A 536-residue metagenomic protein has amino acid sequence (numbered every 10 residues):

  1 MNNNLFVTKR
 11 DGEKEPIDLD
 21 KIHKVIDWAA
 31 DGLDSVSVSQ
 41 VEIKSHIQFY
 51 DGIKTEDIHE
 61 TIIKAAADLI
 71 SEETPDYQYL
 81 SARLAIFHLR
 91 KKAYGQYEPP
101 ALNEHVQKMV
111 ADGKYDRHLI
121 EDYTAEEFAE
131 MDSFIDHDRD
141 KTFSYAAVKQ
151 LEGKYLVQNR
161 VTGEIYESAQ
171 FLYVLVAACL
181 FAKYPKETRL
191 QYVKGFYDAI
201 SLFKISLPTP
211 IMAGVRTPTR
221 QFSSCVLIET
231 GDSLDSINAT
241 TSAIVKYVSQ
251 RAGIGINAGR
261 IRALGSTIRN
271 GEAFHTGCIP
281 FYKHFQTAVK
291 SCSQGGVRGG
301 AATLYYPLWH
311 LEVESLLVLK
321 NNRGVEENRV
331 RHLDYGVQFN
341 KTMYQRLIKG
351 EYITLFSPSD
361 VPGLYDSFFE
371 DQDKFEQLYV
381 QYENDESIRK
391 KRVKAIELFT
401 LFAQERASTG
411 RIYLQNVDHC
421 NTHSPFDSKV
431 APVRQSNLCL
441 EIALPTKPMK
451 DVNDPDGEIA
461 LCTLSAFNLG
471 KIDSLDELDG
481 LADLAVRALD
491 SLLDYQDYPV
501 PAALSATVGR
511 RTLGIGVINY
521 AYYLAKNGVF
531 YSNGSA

Functional and structural regions predicted by a protein language model:
M1-A536: Extended catalytic cores of very large enzyme megasubunits
